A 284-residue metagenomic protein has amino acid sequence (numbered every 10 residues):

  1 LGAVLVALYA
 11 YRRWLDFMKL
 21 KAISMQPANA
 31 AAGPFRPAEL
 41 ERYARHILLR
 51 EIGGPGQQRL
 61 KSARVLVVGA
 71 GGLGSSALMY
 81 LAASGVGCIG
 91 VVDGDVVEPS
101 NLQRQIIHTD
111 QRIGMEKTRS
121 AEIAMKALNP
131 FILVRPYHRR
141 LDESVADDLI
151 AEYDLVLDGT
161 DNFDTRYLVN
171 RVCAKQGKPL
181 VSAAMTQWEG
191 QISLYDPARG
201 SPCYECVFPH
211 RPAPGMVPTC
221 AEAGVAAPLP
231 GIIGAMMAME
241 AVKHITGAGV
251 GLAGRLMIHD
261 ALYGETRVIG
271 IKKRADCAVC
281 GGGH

Functional and structural regions predicted by a protein language model:
L1-H284: Adenine nucleotide-associated cytosolic modules
